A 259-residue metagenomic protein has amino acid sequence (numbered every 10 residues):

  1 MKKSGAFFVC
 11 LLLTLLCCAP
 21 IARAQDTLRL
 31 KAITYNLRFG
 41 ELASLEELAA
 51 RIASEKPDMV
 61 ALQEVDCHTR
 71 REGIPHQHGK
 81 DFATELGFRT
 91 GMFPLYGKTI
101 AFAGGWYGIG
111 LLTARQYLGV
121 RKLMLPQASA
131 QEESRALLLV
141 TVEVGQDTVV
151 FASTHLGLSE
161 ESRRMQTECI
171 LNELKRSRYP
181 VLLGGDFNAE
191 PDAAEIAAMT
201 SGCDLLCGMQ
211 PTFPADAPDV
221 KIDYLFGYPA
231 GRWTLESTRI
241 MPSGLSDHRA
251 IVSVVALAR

Functional and structural regions predicted by a protein language model:
M1-V9: Bacterial N-terminal signal peptides that target proteins for export
V9-C18: Bacterial N-terminal signal peptides
L13, A22-M59, F93-Y96, I100-R259: Active-site regions of metal-assisted phosphoester/phosphodiester hydrolases, unifying DNase/endonuclease modules
A32-T34, A61-R70: Acidic/histidine-rich, surface-exposed loop or edge segments in extracytoplasmic proteins
C67-K80: Short, flexible/disordered intra-domain loops and linkers
H78-G79, A83, I100: Long, hydrophobic/aromatic N-terminal blocks
F82-M92: Charged, glycine-enriched surface loops/patches that mediate electrostatic binding to polyanionic ligands
